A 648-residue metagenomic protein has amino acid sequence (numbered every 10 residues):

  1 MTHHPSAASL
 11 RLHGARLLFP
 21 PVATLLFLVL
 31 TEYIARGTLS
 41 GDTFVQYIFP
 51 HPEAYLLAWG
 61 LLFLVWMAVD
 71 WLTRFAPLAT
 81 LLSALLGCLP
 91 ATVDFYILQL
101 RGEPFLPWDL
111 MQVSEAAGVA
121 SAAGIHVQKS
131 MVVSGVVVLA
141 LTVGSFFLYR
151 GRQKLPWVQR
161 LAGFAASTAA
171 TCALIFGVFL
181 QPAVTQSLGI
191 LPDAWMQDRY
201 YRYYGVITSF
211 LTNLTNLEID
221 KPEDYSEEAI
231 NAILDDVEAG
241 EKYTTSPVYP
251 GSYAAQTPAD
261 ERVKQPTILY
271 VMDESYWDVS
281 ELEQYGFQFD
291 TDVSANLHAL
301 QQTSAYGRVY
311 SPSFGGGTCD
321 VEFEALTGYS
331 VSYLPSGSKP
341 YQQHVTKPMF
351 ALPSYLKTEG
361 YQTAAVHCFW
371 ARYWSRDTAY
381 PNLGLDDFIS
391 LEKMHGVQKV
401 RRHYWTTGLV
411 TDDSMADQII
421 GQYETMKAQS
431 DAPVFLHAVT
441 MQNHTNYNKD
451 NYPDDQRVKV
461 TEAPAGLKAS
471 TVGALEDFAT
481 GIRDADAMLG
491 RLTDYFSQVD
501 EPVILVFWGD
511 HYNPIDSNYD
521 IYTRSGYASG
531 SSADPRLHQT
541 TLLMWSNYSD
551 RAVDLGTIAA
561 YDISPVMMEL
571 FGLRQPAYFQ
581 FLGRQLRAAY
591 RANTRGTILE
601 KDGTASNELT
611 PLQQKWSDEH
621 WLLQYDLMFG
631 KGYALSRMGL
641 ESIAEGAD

Functional and structural regions predicted by a protein language model:
T2-Y201: Transmembrane and membrane-interface helices of multi-pass, inner-membrane envelope-modifying transferases
A7-R11, Y200-Y203, S226, T471 (+2 more regions): Intrinsic-disorder-associated interaction segments
D94-D109, Q128, E223-S226, S390 (+3 more regions): A diffuse structural propensity rather than consistent per-protein peaks
R101, D109-G118, S130-V132, S209-I219 (+2 more regions): Short alpha-helical interface patches
L106, P156, S226, A465-K468 (+1 more regions): Ser/Thr-centered flexible coil motifs
L110-V113, Y203-I207, E227, S294 (+2 more regions): Alpha-helix initiation and N-capping motif
G177-Y270: Membrane-interface segments at or immediately adjacent to transmembrane helices that form the boundary between
V248-K264, Y270-D273, W277-D648: Solvent-exposed soluble domains appended to multi-pass membrane proteins
